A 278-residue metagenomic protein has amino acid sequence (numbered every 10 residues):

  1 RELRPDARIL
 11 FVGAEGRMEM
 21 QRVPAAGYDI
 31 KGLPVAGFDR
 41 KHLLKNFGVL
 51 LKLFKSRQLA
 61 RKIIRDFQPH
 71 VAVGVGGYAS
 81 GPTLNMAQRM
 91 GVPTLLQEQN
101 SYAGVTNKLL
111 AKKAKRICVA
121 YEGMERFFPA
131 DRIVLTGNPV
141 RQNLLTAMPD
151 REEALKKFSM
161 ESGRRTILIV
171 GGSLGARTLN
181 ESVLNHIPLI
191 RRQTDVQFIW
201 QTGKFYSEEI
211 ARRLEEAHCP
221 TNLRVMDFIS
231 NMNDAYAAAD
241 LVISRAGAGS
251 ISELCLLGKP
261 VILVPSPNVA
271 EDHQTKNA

Functional and structural regions predicted by a protein language model:
E2, L59-A72, A79-L95, K108-R116: Glycosyltransferases and closely related glycan-assembly transferases that use nucleotide-activated donors
P5-K52, R57, K204-Y206: Conserved nucleotide-sugar phosphate-binding/catalytic loop shared by glycosyltransferases and other
M18, D29, Q88-L155, M160: Active-site-proximal region of nucleotide-activated glycan assembly enzymes, centered on histidine/acidic-rich loops
R22, A26, P149-V242, T275-A278: Donor-nucleotide binding loops and adjacent catalytic segments primarily of GT-B fold Leloir glycosyltransferases
Y28, V92-P93, D240-L241, G258-S266: Structural loop-to-beta junction motif characteristic of Rossmann-like glycosyltransferase folds
D29, L263-A278: Nucleotide-sugar donor-binding patch of glycosyltransferase catalytic domains
P69-V71, I229, A237-I251, K259-P260: Acidic donor-binding loop of glycosyltransferase active sites
Q88, A111, Y236, L254-C255 (+1 more regions): Short alpha-helix at the nucleotide-sugar/activated-sugar donor binding site of glycosyltransferases and closely
